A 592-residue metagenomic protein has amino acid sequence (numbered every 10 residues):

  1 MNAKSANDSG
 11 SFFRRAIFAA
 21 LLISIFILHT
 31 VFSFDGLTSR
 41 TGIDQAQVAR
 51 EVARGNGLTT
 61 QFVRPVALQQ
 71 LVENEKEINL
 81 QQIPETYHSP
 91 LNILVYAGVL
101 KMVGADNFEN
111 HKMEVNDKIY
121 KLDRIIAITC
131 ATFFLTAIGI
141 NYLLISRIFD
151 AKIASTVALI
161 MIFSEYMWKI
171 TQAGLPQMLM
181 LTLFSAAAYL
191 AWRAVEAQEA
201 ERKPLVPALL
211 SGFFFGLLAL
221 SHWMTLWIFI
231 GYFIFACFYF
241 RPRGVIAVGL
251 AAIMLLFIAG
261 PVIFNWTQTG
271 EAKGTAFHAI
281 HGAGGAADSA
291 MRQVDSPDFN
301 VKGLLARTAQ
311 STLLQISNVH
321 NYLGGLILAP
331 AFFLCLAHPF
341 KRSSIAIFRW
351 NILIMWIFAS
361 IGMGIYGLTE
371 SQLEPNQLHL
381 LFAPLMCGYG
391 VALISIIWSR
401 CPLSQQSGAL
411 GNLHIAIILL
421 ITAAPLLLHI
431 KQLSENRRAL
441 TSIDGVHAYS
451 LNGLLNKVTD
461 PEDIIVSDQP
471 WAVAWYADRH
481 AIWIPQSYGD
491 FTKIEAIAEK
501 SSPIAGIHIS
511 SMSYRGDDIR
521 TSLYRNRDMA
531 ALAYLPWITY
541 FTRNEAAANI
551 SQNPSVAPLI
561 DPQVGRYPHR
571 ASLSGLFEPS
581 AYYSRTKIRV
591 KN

Functional and structural regions predicted by a protein language model:
S5, V195-A197, W227-I258, I263: Perimembrane helix-loop-helix junctions
S11-L22, L159, L205-F213, F229-I234 (+2 more regions): Signature aromatic-anchored transmembrane alpha helix within multi-pass, membrane-resident enzymes that catalyze glycan
A16, L21-L22, T156, M161 (+5 more regions): Transmembrane alpha-helix segments characteristic of polytopic inner-membrane glycan-assembly/cell-envelope
S33, A409-D468, A472, A505-S511: Membrane-embedded, lumen/periplasm-facing catalytic core of multi-pass transferases that use lipid-linked donors
N107-D123, T136-F163, L181-T182, R202 (+1 more regions): Transmembrane-helix signature of polytopic, membrane-embedded enzymes that assemble or transfer cell-envelope glycans
N141, I234-C237, S311-W350, W356 (+2 more regions): Hydrophobic, aromatic-rich transmembrane alpha-helices and their immediate juxtamembrane boundary segments
R147, Q198-L205, Y239-L250, F333-I357 (+1 more regions): Membrane-interface helix-loop-helix junctions at transmembrane boundaries of multi-pass membrane enzymes, predominantly
T171, P176-M180, S185, L218 (+3 more regions): Hydrophobic/aromatic-rich transmembrane helices and adjacent perimembrane loops
